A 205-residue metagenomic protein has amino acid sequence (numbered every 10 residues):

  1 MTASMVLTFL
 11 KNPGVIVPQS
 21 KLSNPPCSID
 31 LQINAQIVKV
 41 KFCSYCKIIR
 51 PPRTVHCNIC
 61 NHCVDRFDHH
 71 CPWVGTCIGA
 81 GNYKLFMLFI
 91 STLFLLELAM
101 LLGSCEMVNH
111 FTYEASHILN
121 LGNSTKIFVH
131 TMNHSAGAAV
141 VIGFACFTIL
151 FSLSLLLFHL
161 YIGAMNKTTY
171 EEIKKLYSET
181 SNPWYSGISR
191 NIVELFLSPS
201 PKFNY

Functional and structural regions predicted by a protein language model:
M1-Y205: Membrane-associated feature with strongest affinity for ZDHHC
